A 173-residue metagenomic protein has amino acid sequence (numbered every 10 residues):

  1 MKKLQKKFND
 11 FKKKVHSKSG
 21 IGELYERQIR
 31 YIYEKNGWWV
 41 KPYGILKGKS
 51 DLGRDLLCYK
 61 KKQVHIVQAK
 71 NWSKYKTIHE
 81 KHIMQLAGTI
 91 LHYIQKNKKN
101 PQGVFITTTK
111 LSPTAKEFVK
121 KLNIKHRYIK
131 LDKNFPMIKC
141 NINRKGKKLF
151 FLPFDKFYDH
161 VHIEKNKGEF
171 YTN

Functional and structural regions predicted by a protein language model:
M1-C140, R144-N173: Mixed-charge (Asp/Glu-Lys/Arg
